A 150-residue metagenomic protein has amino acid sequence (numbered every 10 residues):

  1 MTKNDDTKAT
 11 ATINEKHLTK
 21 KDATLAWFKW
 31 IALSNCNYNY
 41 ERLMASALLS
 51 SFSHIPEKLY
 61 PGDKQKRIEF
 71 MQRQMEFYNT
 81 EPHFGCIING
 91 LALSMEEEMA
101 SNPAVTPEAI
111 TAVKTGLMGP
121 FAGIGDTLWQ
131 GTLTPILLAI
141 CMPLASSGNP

Functional and structural regions predicted by a protein language model:
M1-T106: Soluble N-terminal domains of membrane-associated systems
E108-A145: Transmembrane alpha-helical segments and their cytosolic interface motifs in multi-pass membrane proteins
S146-P150: Glycine-rich, aromatic-bearing surface loops/beta-hairpins
